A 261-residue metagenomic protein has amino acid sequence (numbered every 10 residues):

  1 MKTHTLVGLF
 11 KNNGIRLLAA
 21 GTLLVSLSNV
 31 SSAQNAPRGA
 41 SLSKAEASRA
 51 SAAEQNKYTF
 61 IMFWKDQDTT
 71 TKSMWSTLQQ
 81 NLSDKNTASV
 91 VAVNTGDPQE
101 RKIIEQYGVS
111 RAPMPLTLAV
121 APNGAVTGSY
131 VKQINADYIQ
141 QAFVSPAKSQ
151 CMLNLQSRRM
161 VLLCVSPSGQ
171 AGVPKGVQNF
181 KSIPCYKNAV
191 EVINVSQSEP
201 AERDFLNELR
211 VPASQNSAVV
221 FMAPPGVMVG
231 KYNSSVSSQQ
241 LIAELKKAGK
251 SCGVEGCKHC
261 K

Functional and structural regions predicted by a protein language model:
K2-L18: Bacterial N-terminal signal peptides that target proteins for export
R16-S26: Bacterial N-terminal signal peptides
N29-A33: Sec/Tat signal peptide C-region and signal peptidase I cleavage site
Q34-K57, Q133-R158, L245-K261: N-terminal leader/targeting and pre-domain segments
S48-Q80, N154-I183: Local sequence-structure signature of Cys/Sec-based thiol-disulfide redox active-site neighborhoods
T69-T95, Y130-N135, Q170-V195, G230-E244: Extended intrinsically disordered, low-complexity coil regions enriched in Ser, Thr, Gly, Ala and often Pro
W75-Q79, T87-A125, A142-Q150, I193-N216 (+1 more regions): Thioredoxin-like thiol-disulfide oxidoreductase module
L118-A147, A223-G253: Non-catalytic, surface beta->alpha helical segment in thiol-disulfide oxidoreductase systems
